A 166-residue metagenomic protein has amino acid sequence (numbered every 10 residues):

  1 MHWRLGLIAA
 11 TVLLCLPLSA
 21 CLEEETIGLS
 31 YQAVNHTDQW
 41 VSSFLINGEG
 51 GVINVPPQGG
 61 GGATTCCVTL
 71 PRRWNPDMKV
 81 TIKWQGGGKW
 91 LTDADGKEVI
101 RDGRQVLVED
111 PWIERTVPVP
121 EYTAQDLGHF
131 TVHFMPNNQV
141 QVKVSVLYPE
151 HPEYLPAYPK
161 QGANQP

Functional and structural regions predicted by a protein language model:
M1-A9: Bacterial N-terminal signal peptides that target proteins for export
L16-A20: C-terminal motif of bacterial Sec signal peptides marking the signal peptidase cleavage site
L22-E24: Bacterial signal peptide processing site
T26-S30: Short coil/turn motif common to extracellular beta-sandwich-like domains
V34-N35: Asparagine-centered strand-capping/turn motif at beta-strand->loop junctions
F44-L91: Tryptophan-paired
W84-P166: Beta-strand-rich cores of mature extracytoplasmic or soluble domains
